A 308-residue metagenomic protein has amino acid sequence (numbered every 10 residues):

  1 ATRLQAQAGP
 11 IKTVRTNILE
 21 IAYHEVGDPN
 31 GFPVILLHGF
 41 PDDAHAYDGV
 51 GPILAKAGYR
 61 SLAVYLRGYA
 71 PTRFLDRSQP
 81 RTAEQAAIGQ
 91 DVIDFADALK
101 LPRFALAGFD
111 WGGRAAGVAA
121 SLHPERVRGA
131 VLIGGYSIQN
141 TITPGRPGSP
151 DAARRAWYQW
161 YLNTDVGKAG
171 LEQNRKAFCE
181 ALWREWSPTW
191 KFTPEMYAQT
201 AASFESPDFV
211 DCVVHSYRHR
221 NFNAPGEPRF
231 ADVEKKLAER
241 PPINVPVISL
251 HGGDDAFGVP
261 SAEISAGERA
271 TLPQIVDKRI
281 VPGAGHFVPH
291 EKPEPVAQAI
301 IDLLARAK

Functional and structural regions predicted by a protein language model:
A1-R3: N-terminal export signals
G9, E20-I21, P33, Y69-A107 (+2 more regions): Flexible "cap/lid" subdomain of the alpha/beta-hydrolase fold that forms the substrate-access gate
K12-T16: Short acidic-hydrophobic surface loop/beta-edge motif
N17-E25: A short loop-to-beta-strand scaffold at the N-terminal edge of the catalytic core in hydrolase folds
E25-F74, E268: Conserved HGGG/HGGXW glycine-rich cap/lid loop of the alpha/beta-hydrolase fold
G39, D110, H290-E291: Conserved acidic functional residues
D42, E84, E205, G285-V288: Glycosyltransferase donor-binding loop in the core domain
Q274-K308: Catalytic active-site module of serine/aspartate enzymes centered on a nucleophile-bearing elbow/loop
